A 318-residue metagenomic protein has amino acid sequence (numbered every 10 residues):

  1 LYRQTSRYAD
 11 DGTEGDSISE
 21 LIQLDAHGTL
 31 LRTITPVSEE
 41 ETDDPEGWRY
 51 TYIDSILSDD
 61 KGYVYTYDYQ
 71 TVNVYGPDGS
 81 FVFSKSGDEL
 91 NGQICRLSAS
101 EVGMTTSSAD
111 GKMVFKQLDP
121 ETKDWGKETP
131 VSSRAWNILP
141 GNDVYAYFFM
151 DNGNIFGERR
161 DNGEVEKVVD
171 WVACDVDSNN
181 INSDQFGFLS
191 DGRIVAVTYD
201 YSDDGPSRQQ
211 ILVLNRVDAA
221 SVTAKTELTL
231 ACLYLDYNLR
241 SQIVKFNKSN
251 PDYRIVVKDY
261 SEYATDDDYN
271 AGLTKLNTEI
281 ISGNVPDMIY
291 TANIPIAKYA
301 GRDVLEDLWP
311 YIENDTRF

Functional and structural regions predicted by a protein language model:
L1-R7, G62-Y67, R96-S108, L139-D151 (+2 more regions): Short beta-strand elements that form the blades of beta-propeller/WD-repeat-like and other beta-sheet-rich scaffold
S6-G15: Short, conserved, GDST-rich strand-edge loop motifs in beta-rich repeat architectures
I18-E40, T71-S86, D110-V131, I155-D175 (+1 more regions): Surface-exposed loop/turn elements that mediate protein-protein interactions on large endomembrane-trafficking
D43-L57, G87-A99, V131-D143, S178-F188: Repeated scaffold domains used in trafficking and secretory/extracellular systems, primarily beta-propellers
K167-E227: Non-catalytic propeptide/linker segments at domain boundaries
A224-D236, Y253-D259, M288: Short, well-ordered beta-strand elements
S241-D259: Short alpha-helix C-terminal cap/hinge motif
R254-F318: Extracytoplasmic "Venus flytrap"/periplasmic binding protein-like
